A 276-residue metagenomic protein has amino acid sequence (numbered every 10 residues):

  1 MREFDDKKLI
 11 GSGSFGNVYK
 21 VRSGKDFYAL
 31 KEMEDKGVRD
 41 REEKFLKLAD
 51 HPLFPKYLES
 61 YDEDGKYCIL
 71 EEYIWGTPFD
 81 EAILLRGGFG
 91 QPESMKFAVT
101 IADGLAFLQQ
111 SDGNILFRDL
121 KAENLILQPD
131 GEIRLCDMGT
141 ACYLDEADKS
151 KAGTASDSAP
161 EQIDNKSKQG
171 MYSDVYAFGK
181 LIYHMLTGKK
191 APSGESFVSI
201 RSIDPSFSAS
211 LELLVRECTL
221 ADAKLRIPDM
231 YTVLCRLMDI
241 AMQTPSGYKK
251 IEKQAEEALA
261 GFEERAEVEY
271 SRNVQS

Functional and structural regions predicted by a protein language model:
F15-N17, V21-G37: ATP-binding glycine-rich loop module of kinase domains
K36-L48: AlphaC helix of the eukaryotic protein kinase fold
S60: Activation-segment/catalytic-loop signature of the eukaryotic protein kinase fold
D64-P78: Conserved short submotifs of the Hanks-type protein kinase catalytic core that shape the nucleotide-binding pocket
F97-A98: Activation segment signature within eukaryotic-like protein kinase domains
D103-I115: Protein kinase catalytic-loop region centered on the HRD/HxD motif
P245-S276: Regulatory extensions appended to serine/threonine kinase catalytic cores
